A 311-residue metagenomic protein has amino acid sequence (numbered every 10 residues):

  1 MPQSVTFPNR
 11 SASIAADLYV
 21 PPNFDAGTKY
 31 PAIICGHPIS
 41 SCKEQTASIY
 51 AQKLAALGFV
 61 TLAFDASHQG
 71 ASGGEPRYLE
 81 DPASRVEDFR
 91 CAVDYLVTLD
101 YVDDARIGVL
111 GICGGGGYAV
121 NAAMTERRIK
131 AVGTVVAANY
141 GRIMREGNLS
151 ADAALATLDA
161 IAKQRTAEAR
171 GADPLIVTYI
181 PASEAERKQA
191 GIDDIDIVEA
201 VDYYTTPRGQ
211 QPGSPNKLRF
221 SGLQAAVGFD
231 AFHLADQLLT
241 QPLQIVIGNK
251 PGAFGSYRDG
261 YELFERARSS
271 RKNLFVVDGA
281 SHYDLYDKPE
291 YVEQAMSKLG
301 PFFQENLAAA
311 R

Functional and structural regions predicted by a protein language model:
M1-T28: N-terminal cap/lid segment of alpha/beta-hydrolase-fold proteins
S40-Q52, A66: The serine-hydrolase catalytic nucleophile loop
K53-G73: Conserved alpha/beta-hydrolase
L79-D100: Alpha/beta-hydrolase active-site loop
V120-Y203: Alpha/beta-hydrolase-fold enzymes
I245-I247: Short beta-strand/loop motif that positions the catalytic acidic residue of the alpha/beta-hydrolase fold
G252-D259: Conserved alpha/beta-hydrolase "acid-adjacent" motif
A280-V292: Catalytic histidine-centered segment of alpha/beta-hydrolase-like enzymes
